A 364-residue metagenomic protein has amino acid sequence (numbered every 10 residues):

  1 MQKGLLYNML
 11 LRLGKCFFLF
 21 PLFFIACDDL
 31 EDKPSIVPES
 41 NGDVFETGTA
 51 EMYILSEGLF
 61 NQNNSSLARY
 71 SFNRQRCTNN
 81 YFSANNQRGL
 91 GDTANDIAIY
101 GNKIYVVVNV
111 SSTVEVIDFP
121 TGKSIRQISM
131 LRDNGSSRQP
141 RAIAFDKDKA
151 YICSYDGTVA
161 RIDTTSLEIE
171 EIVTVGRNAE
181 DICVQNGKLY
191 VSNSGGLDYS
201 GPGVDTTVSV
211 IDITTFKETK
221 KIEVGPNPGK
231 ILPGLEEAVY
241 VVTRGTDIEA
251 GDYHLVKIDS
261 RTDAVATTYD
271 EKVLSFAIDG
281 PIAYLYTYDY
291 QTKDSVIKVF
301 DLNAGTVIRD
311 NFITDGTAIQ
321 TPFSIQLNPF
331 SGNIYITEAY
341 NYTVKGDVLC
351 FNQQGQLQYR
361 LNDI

Functional and structural regions predicted by a protein language model:
M1-L11: N-terminal secretory signal peptides that target proteins for export/translocation
K3-G4, C16, Q354: Intrinsic disorder/low-complexity segments enriched in polar/small residues
L5-L6, F18, T164: Intrinsically disordered, low-complexity segments enriched in glycine/proline and serine/threonine
L11-L19: Sec-dependent signal peptide recognition, specifically the positively charged N-region followed immediately by
F23-A26: C-terminal motif of bacterial Sec signal peptides marking the signal peptidase cleavage site
D28-I364: Predominantly soluble domains enriched in secretory-pathway, periplasmic, or organellar proteins
